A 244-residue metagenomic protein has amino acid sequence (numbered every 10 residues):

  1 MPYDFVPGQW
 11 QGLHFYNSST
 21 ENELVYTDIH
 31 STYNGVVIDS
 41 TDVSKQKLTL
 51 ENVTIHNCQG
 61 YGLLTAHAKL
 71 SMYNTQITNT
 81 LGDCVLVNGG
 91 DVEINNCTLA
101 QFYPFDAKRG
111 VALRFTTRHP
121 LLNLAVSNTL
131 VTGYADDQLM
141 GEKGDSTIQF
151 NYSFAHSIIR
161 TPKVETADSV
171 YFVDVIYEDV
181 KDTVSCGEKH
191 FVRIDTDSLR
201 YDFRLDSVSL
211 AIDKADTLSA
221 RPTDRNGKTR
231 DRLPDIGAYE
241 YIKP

Functional and structural regions predicted by a protein language model:
M1-Y201, V208-R225, Y239-P244: Beta-strand/loop edge motif enriched in small/polar residues
